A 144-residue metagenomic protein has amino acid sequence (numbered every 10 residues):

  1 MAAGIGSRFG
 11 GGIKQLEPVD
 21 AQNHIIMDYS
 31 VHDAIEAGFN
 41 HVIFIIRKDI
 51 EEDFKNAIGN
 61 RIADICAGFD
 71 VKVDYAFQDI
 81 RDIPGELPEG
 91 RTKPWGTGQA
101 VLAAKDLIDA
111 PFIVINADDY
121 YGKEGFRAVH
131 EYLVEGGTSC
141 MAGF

Functional and structural regions predicted by a protein language model:
M1-A63: N-terminal glycine-rich phosphate-binding loop and ensuing alpha1 helix
I58-D74: Short mixed-charge
D70-F144: Conserved beta-loop-beta/alpha segment of the NTase-like Rossmann-fold superfamily that binds/positions NTPs
